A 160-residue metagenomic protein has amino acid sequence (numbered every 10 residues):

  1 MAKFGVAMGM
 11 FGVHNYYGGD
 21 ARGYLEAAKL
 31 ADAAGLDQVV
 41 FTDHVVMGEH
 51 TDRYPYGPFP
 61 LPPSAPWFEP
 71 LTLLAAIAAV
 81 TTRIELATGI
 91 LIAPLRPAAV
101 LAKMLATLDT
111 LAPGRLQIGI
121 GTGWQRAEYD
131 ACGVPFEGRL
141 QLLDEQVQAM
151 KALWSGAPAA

Functional and structural regions predicted by a protein language model:
M1-V80: N-terminal beta1-alpha1-beta2 module of alpha/beta enzyme domains
F4, G9, L25, K29 (+3 more regions): Proteins with a high burden of low-complexity, intrinsically disordered sequence enriched in S/T/G/P/A and R, requiring
M8-R22, G89-A99, E137: Active-site mouth loops of central-metabolism enzymes
M47-W67, A87-L108: A short, hydrophobic/aromatic-rich structural module that often spans a beta strand with its adjoining loop
A75, I84, T88, P94-A160: Internal, glycine-rich beta/alpha segment that forms the wall or movable "lid" of small-molecule/cofactor binding
